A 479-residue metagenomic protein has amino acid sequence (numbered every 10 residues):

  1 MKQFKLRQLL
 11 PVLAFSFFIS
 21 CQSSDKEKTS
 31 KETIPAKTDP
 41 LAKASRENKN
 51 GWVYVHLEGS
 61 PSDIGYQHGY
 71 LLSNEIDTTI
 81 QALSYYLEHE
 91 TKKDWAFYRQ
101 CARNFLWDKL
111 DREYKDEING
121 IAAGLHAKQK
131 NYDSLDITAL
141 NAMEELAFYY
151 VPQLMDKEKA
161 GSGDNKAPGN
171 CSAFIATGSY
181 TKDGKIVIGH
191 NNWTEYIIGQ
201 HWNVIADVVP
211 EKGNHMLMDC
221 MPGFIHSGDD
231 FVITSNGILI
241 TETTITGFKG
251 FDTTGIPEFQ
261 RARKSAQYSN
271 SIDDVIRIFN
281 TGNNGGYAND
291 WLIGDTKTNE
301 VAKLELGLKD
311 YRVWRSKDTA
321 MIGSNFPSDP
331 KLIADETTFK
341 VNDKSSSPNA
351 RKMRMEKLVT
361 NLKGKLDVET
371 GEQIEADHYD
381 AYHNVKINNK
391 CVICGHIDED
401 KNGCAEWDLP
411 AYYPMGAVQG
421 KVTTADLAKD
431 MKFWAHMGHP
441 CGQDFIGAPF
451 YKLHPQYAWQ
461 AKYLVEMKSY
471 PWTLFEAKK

Functional and structural regions predicted by a protein language model:
M1-T33: Bacterial Sec-dependent N-terminal signal peptides
Q22-D273, N280-G285, L292-R315, K344-K479: N-terminal mature-domain region immediately after signal-peptide cleavage in secreted/organellar precursors
E300-N342: Extended amphipathic alpha-helical segments with heptad-repeat/coiled-coil character used for oligomerization, fusion
